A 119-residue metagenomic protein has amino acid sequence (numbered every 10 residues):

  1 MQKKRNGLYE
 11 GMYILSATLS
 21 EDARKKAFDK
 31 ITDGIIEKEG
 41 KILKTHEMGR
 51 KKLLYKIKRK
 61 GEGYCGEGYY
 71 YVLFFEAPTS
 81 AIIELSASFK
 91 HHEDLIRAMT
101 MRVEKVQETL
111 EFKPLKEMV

Functional and structural regions predicted by a protein language model:
Q2-L8, M12-V119: Structured, basic alpha/beta domains of bacterial-type, RNA-associated proteins
